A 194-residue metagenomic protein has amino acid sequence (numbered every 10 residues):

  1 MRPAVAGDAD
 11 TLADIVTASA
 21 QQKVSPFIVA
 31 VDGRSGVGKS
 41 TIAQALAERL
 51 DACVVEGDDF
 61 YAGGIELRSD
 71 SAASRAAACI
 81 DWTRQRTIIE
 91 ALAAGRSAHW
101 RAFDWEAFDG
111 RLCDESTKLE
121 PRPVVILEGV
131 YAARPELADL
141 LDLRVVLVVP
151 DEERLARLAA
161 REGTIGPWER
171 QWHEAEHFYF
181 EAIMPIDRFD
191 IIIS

Functional and structural regions predicted by a protein language model:
M1-I28: Extreme N-terminal, non-catalytic leader segments that precede Walker-type/kinase nucleotide-binding cores
R34: P-loop (Walker A) phosphate-binding loop of NTP-binding proteins
K39: Conserved lysine of the Walker
I42: Hydrophobic positions on the alpha1 helix immediately C-terminal to the Walker A/P-loop
L50-I65: Short beta-strand-centered segment that lines the nucleotide-binding/catalytic pocket of NTP-utilizing
I65-R111, V124: Conserved nucleotide-sensing/catalytic segment adjacent to the nucleotide-binding pocket in NTP-handling enzymes
D109-R161: ATP-dependent NMP and nucleoside kinases share a basic, alpha-helical "lid"
R134, L140, E162-S194: Small-molecule kinase domains that catalyze NTP-dependent phosphoryl transfer to phosphate-bearing small molecules
